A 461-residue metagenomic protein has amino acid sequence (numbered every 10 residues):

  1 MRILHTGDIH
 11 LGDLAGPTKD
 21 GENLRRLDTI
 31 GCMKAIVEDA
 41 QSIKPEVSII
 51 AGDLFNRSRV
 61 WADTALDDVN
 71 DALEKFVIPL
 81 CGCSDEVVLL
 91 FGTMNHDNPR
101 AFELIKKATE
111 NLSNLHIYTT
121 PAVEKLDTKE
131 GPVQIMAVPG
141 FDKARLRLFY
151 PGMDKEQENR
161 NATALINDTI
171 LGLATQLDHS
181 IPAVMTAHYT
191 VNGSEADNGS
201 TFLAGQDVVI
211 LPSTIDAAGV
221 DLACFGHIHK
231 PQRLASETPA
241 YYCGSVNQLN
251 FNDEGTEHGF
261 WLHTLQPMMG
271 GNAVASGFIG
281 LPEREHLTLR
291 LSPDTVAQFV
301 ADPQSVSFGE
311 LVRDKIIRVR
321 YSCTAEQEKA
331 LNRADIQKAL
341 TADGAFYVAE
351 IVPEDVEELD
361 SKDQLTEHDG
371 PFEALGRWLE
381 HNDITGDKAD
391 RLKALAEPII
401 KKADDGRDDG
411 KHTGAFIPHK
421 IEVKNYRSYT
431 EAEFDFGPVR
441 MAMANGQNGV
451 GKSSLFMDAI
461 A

Functional and structural regions predicted by a protein language model:
M1-L4, L11, G16, V123-A137 (+3 more regions): Beta-strand-turn-beta hairpins that frame and shape the catalytic cleft of phosphate-ester-processing enzymes
H10-A15, N56-R59, V88-F102, D142-L146 (+3 more regions): Active-site environment of divalent metal-dependent phosphoester hydrolases
K19-D127, P212-V220, I228: Core catalytic region of metal-dependent phosphoesterases/phosphodiesterases, especially metallo-beta-lactamase-like
R100-V208, C243: Conserved catalytic scaffold of divalent metal-dependent phosphoesterases
V191-M269: Conserved beta-sheet core of the metallophosphoesterase superfamily
L265-F416: Accessory, non-catalytic peripheral segments of nucleic-acid enzymes
D408-T430: N-terminal pre-Walker A segment at the start of P-loop NTPase domains
P438-A461: Phosphate-binding glycine-rich loops of NTP-binding sites
